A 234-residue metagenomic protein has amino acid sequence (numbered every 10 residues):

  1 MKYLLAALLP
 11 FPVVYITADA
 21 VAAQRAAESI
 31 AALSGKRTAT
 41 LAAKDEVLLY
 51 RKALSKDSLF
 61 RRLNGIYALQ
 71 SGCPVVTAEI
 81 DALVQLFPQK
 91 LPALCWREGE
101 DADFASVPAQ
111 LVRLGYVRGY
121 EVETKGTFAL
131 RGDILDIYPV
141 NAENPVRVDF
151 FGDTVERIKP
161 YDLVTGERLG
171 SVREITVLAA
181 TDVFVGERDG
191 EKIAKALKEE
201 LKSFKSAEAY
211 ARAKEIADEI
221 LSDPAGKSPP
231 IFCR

Functional and structural regions predicted by a protein language model:
M1-R234: ASCE RecA-like P-loop NTPase motor cores that couple ATP hydrolysis to mechanical translocation on nucleic acids
